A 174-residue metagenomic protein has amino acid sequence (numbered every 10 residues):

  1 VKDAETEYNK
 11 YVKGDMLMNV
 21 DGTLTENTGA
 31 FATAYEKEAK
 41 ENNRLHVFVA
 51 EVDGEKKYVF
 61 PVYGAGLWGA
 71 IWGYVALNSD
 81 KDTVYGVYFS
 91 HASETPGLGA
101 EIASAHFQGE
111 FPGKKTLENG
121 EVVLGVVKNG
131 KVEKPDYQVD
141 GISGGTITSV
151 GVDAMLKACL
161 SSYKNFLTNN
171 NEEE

Functional and structural regions predicted by a protein language model:
V1-E174: Flexible, solvent-exposed loop/hinge segments and secondary-structure transition points
